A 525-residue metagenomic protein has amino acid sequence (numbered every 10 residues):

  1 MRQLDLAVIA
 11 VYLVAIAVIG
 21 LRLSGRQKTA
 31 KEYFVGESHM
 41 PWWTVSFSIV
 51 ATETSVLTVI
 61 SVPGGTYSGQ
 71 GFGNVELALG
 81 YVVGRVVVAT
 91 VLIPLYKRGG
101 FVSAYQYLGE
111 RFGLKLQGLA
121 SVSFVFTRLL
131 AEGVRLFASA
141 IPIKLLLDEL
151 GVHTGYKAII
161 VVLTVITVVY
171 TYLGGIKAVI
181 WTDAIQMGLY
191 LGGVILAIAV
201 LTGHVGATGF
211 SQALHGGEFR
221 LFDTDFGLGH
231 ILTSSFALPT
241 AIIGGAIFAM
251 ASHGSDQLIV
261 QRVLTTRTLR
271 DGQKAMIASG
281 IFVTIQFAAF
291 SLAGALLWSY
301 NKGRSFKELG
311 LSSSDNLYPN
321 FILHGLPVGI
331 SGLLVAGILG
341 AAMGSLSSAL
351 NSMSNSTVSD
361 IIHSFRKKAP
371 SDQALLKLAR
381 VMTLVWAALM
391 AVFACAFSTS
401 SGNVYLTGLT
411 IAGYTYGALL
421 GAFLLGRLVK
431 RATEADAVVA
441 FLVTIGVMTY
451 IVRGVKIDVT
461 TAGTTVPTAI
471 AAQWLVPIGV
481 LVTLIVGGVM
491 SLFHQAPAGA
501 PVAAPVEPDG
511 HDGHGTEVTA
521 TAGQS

Functional and structural regions predicted by a protein language model:
M1-S525: Membrane-embedded helix-loop-helix hairpins and adjacent transmembrane boundary segments in multi-pass transporters
